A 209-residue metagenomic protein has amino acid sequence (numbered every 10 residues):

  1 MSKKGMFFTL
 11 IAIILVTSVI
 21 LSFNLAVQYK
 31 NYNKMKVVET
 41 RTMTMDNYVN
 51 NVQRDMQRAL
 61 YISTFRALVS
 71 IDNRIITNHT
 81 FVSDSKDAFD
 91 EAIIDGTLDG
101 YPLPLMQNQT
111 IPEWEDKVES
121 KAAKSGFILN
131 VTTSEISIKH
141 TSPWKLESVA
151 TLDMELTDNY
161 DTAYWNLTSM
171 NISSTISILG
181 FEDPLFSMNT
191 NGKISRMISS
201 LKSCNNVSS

Functional and structural regions predicted by a protein language model:
M1-V16: Glycine-centered recognition micro-motifs in short, flexible terminal segments and loops
S22-S209: Long, compositionally biased, intrinsically disordered regions
